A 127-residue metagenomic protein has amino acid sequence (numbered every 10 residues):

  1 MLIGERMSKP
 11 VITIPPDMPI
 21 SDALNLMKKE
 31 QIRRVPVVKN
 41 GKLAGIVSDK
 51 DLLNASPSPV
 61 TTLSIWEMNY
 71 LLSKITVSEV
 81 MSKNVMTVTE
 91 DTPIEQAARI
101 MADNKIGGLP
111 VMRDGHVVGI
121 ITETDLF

Functional and structural regions predicted by a protein language model:
M1-P10, D49-V85, A98-A102, T122-F127: Tandem CBS (Bateman) regulatory domains
P10, D22-L24, G41, V47 (+1 more regions): A broad "ordered helical/assembly scaffold" signature
I12, A44, M86: Glycine-/small-residue-rich active-site loops that bind phosphorylated ligands and cofactors
I14-Q31, V38-K39, T87-K105, M112: The conserved cystathionine-beta-synthase
I32, P36, L43-P59, P110 (+1 more regions): Short beta->alpha transition motifs characteristic of CBS
R34, G41-K42, L63-W66, S73-I75 (+2 more regions): Short, surface-exposed, polar/charged, turn-prone segments marking secondary-structure boundaries
